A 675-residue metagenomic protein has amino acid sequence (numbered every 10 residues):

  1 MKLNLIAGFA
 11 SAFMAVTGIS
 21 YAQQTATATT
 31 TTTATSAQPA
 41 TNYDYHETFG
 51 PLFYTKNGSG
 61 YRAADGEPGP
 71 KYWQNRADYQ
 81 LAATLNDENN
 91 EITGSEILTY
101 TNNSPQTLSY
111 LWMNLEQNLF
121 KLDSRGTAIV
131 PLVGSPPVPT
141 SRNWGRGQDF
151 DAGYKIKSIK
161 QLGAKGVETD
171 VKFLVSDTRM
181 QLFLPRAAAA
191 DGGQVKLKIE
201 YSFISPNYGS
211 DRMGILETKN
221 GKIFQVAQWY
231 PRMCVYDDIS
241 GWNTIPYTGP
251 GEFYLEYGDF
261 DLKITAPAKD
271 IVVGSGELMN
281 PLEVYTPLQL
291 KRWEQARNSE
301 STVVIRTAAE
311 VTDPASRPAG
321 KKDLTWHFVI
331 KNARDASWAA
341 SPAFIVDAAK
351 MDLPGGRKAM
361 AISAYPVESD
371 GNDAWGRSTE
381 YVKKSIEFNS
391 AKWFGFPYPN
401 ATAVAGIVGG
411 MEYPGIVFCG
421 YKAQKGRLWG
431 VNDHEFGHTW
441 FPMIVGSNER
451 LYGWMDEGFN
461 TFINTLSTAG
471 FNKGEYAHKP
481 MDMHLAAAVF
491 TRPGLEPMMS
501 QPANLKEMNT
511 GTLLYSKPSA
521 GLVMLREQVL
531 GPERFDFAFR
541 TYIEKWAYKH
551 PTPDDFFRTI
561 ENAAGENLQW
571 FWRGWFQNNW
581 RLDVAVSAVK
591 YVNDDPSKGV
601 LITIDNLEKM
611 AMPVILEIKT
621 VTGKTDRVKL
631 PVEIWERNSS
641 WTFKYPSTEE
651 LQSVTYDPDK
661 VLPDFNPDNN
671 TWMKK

Functional and structural regions predicted by a protein language model:
Q23-T93, Q569-G574: N-terminal, polar/Ser/Thr-rich
S36-T41, E91, T101, T107-L108 (+5 more regions): A surface-exposed beta-strand-loop module
D123-V138, S202-F260, P281, K660-K675: Glycine/proline-rich low-complexity spacer/linker segments in large multi-domain proteins
P231-W242, T248-D433, F462: Hydrophobic helix-coil surface modules that form long, contiguous segments used for peptide/substrate interaction
V273-G274, T286, A585, Y591-D657: Beta-strand-rich binding/interaction modules
G376, F418-D482, F539-R540: Zinc-dependent metallopeptidase catalytic helix centered on the HExxH motif and its immediate flanking segment
L451, E457-V529, W546: Acidic/His/Gly-enriched intrinsically disordered linker/tail segments that often contain short helix/coil "MoRF-like"
G511-V600: Amphipathic alpha-helical substructures
